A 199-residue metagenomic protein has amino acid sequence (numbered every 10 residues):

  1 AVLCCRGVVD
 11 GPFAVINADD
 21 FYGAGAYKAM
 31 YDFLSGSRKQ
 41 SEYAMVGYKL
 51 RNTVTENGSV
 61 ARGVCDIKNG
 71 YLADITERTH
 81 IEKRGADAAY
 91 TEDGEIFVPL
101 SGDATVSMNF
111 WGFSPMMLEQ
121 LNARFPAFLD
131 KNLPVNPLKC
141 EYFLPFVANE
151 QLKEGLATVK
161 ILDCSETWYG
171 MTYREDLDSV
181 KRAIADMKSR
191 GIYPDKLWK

Functional and structural regions predicted by a protein language model:
A1-P12: Short phosphate-binding loop-to-helix
G11-F21: Short beta-strand-to-loop acidic/aromatic patch adjacent to the donor-nucleotide binding site
V15-N17, M45-K49, D163: Short beta-strand segments
A24-W111, P115: Conserved core of the sugar-phosphate nucleotidyltransferase
T105, K160-E166: Catalytic beta-strand/loop signature of glycosyltransferases that borders the donor
N122-A157: A C-terminal functional module that forms or caps the active site or interfaces directly with catalytic machinery
L177-K199: Long, low-complexity C-terminal extensions of enzymes
